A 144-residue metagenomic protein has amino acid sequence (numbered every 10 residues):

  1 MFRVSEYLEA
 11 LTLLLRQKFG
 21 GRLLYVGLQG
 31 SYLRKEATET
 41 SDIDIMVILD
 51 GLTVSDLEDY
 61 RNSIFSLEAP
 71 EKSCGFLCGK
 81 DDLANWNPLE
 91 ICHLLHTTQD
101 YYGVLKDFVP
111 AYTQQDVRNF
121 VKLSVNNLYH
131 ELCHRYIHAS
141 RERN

Functional and structural regions predicted by a protein language model:
M1-G27: Helical scaffold of the NTase/Pol beta-like nucleotidyltransferase catalytic core
R3-Y7, D56, S124: Soluble or luminal CAZymes and related metallo-dependent hydrolases
V4, T38, N144: Aromatic-acidic/polar surface patches that form glycan- and anion
G21, T38-T40, W86: A generic fold-level signal
G30-S63, C74-L77: Catalytic metal-binding acidic patch
L57-N144: Conserved NTP/Mg2+-binding pocket subregion across the NTase superfamily
